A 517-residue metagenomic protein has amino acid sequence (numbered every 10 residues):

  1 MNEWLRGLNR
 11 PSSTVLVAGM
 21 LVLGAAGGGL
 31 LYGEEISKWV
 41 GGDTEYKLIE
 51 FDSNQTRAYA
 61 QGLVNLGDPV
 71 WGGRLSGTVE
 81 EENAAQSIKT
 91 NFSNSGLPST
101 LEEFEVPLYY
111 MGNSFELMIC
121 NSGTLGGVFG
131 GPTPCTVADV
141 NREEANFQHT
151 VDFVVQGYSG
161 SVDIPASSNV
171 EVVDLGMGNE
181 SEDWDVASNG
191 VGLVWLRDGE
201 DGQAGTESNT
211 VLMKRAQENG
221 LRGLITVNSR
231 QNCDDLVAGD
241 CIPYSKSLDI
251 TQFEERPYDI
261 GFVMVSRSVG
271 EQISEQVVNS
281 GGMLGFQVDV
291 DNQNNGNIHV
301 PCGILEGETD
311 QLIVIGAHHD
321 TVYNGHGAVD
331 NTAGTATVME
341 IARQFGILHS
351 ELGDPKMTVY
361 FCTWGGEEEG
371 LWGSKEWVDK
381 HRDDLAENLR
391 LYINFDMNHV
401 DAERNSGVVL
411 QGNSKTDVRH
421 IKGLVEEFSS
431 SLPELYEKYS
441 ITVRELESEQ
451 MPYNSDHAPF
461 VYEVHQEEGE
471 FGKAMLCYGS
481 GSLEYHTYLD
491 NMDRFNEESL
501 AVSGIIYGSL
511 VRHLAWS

Functional and structural regions predicted by a protein language model:
M1-K38: Secretory targeting signatures
S37-E80, F104, Y109, S114-E116 (+5 more regions): N-terminal capping segment at the start of a domain
Q61, N65-V191, D198-G199: Noncatalytic luminal/extracellular "stalk/propeptide" segments of secretory-pathway proteins
L75-V79, E143-E255, D259-G261, D330 (+1 more regions): Extracellular/luminal Protease-associated
V154-W184, I250-A328, R343, I347-G353: Soluble metallo-hydrolase cores and metallopeptidase-like ectodomains found primarily in the secretory/periplasmic
D310, W364-C477, S482-L483: Metal-dependent peptidase/peptidase-like ectodomains
F345-W372: Short helix-loop-beta-strand segments that form the rim/entrance of peptidase-like active sites
S482-S517: His/Asp/Glu-rich mid-to-C-terminal helical/loop segments that flank catalytic regions of hydrolases
